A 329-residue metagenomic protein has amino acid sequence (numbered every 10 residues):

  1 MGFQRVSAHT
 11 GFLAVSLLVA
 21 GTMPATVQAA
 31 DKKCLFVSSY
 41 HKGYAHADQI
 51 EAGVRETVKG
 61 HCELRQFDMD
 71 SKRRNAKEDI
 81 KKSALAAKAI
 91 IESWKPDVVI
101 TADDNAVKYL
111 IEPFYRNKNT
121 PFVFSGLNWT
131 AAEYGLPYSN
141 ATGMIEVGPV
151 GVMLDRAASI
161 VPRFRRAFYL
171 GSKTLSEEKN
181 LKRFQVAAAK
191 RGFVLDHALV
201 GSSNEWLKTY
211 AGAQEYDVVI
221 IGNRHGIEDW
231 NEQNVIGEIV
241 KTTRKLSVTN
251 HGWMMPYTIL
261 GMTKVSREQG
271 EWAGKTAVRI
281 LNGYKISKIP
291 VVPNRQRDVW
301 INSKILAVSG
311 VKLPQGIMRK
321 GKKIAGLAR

Functional and structural regions predicted by a protein language model:
M1-A8: N-terminal secretory signal peptides that target proteins for export/translocation
G11-T22: Bacterial N-terminal signal peptides
V27-R329: Short hydrophobic alpha-helices and adjacent helix-cap/hinge residues
